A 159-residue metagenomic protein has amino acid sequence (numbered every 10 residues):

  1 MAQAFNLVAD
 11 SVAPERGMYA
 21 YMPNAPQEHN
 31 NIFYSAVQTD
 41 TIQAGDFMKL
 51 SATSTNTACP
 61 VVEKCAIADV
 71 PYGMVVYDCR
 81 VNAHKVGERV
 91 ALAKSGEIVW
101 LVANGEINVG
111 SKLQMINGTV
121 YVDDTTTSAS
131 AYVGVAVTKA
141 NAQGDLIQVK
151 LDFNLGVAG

Functional and structural regions predicted by a protein language model:
M1-G159: Surface-exposed, low-hydrophobicity beta-strand/loop segments enriched in small/polar/acidic residues
